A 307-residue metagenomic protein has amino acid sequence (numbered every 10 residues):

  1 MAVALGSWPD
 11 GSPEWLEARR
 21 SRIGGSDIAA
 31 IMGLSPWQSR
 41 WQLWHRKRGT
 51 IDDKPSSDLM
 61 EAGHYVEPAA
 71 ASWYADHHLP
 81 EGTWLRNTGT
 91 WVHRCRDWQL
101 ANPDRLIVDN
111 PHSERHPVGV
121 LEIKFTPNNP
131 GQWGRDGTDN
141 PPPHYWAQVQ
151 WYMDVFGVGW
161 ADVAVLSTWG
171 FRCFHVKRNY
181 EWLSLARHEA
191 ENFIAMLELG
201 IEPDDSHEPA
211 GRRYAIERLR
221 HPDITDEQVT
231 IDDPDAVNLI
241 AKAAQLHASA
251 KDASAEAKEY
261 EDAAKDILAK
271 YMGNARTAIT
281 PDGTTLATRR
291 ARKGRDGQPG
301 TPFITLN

Functional and structural regions predicted by a protein language model:
M1-N307: Accessory terminal regions of nucleic-acid processing enzymes
